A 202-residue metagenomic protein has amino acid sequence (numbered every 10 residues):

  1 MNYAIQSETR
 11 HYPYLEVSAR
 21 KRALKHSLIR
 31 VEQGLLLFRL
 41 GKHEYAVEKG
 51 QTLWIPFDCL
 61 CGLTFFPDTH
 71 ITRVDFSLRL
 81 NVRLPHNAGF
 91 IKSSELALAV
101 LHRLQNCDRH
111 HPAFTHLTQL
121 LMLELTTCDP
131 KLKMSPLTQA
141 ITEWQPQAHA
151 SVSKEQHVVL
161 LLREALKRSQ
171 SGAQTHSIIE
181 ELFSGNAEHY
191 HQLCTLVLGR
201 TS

Functional and structural regions predicted by a protein language model:
M1-L35: Generic protein-terminus/edge-of-domain signal
S27, G34-R39, T52-L53, C61: Short beta-strand segments in beta-sandwich/barrel cores
E32, E48-K49, P67: A cytosolic small-molecule/anion-sensing beta-strand core signal
G41-F57: Short acidic-glycine-tyrosine-enriched beta hairpin
C59-F90: Ligand-binding loop in jelly-roll beta-barrel domains
S93-H149: An amphipathic alpha-helical interaction segment
L137-A173, T195, G199-R200: A short, Lys/Arg-enriched amphipathic alpha-helix from helix-turn-helix/homeodomain DNA-binding modules
E180-L193: Short, basic interhelical loop/turn and adjoining N-cap of the next helix at nucleic-acid- or acidic-partner-contacting
